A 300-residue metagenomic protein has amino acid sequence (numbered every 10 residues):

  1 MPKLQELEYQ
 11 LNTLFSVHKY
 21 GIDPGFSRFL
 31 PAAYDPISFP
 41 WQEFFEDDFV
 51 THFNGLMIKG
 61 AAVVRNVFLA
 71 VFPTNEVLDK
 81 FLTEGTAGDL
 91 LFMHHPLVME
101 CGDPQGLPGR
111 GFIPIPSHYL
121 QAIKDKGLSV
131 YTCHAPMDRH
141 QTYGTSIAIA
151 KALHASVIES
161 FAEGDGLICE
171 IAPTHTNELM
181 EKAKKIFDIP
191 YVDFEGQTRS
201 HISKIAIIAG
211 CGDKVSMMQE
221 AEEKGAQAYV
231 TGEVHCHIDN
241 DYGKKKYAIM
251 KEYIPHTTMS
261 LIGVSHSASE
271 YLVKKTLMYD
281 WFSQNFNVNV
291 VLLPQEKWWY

Functional and structural regions predicted by a protein language model:
M1-Y300: Hydrophobic structural segments
